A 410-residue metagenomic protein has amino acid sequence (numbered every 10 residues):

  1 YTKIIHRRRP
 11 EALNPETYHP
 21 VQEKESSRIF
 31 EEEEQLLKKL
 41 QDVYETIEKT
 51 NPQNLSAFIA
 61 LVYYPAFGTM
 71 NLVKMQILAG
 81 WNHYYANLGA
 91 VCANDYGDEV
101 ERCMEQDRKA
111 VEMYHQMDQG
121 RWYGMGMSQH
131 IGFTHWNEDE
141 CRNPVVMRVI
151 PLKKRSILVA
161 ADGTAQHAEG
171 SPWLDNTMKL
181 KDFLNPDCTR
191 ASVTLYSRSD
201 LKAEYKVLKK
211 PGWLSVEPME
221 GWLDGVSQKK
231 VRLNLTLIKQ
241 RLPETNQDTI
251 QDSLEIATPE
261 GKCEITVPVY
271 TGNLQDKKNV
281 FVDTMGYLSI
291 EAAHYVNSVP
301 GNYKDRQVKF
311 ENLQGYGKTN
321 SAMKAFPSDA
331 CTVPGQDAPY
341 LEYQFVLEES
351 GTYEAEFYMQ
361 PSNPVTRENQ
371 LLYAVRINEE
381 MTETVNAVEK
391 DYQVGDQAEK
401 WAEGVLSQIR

Functional and structural regions predicted by a protein language model:
Y1-D200, Y287-P334, P339-E348, E354: Catalytic domains of carbohydrate-active enzymes that cleave complex glycans
R190-L201, Y205-R410: Extracytoplasmic
